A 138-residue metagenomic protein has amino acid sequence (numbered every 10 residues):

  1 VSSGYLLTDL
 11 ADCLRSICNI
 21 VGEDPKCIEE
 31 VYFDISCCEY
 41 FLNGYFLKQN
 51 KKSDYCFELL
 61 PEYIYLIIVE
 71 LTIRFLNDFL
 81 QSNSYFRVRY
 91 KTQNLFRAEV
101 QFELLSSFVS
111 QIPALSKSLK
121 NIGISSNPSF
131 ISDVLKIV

Functional and structural regions predicted by a protein language model:
V1: Activation of the activation-loop gatekeeper triad in protein kinase-fold domains
L7-N50, L66-F86: Active-site activation/catalytic loop segments of kinase-like enzymes and analogous catalytic loops in related
K51-K52, S125: Short coil/loop linkers at secondary-structure junctions
K52-I64: All-alpha amphipathic helical-bundle segments outside canonical DNA-binding/catalytic cores that form hydrophobic
E70-V138: ATP/Mg2+ or Mg2+-diphosphate-binding catalytic cores that bind nucleotide phosphates or diphosphates via glycine-rich
